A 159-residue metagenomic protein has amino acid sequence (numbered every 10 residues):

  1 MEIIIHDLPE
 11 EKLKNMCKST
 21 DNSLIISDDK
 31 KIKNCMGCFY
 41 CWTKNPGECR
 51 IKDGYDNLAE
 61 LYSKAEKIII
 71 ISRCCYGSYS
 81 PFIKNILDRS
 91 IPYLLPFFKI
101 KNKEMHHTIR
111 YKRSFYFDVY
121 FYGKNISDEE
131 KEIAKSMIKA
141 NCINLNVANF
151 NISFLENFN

Functional and structural regions predicted by a protein language model:
M1, N125-N159: Glycine-rich phosphate/pyrophosphate-binding loop and the adjoining helix
M1-I5, Y116-N125: Short hydrophobic beta-strand segments
M1-I68, C74-L95, I143, F154: N-terminal beta1-alpha1-beta2 submodule of the flavodoxin-like/Rossmannoid cofactor-binding fold
G54-N57, K103-H107: A generic local structural motif
I70-S72, L94-F98, N102, F121-G123: Glycine-rich anion-binding loop/nest that anchors nucleotide
C74-Y76, G123-D128: Short histidine/acidic/glycine/proline-rich micro-motifs that form metal- and phosphate-coordinating active-site loops
S90-M105, N146-N151: Short, acidic/small-residue loops that bind anionic groups at enzyme active sites
T108-F115: Short, conserved loop/helix-junction motifs that constitute active-site signature segments in enzyme catalytic cores
